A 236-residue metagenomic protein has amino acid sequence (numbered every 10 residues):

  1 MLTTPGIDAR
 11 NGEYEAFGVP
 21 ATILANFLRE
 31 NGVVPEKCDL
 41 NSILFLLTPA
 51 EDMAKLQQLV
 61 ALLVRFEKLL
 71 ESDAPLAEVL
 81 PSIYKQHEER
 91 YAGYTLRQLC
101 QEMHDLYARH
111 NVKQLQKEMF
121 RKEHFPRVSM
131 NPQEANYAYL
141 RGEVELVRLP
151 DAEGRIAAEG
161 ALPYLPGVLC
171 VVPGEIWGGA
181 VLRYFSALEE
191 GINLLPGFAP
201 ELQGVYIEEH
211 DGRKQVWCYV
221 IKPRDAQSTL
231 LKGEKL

Functional and structural regions predicted by a protein language model:
M1-L236: Non-catalytic terminal extensions of PLP-dependent enzymes
